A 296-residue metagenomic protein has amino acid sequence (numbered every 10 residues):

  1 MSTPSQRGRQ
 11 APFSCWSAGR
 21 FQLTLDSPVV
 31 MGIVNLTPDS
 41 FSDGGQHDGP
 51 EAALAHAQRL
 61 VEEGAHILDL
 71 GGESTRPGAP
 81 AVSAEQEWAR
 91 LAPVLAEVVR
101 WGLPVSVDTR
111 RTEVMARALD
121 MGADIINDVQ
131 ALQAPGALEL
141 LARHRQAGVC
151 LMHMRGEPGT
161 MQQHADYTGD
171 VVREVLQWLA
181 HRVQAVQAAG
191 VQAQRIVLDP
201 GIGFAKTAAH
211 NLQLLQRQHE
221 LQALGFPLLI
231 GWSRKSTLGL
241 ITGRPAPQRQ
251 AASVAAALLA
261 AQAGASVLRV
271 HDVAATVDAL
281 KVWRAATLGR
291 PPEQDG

Functional and structural regions predicted by a protein language model:
S2-C15, L25, S42-E51, A55-H56 (+6 more regions): Active-site-adjacent loop and "lid" segments of alpha/beta metabolic enzymes
G19-R20: Residue-level detection of beta-strand-connecting loop/turn positions
P38: Catalytic-pocket segment enriched in acidic/His residues
A55-G71, A263-G264: Catalytic domains of carbohydrate-active enzymes, especially glycoside hydrolases
A193-R195: Short acidic capping loops at alpha-helix termini that bridge into adjacent secondary structure
